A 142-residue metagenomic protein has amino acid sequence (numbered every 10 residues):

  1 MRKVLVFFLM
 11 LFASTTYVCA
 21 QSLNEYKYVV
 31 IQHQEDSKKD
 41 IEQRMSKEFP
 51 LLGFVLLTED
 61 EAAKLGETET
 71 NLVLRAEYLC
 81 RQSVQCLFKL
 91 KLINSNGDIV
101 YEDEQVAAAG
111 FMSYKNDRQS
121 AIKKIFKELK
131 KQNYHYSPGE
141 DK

Functional and structural regions predicted by a protein language model:
V4-L11, T15-V55, P138-K142: A structural "domain/chain start" motif
L9-M10, D98, I125: Enrichment for repetitive, rod-forming helical segments
Q21-N24, E48, V55-L56, Y101-K142: C-terminal/domain-edge helix-coil "capping" segments
V29, L74, L129: A broad, low-specificity signal marking well-ordered, structured residues that form hydrophobic/aromatic
Q34-E42, S83-C86, F111-I122: Solvent-exposed, acidic/flexible segments
E48-K115: Surface-exposed short loop/turn segments
